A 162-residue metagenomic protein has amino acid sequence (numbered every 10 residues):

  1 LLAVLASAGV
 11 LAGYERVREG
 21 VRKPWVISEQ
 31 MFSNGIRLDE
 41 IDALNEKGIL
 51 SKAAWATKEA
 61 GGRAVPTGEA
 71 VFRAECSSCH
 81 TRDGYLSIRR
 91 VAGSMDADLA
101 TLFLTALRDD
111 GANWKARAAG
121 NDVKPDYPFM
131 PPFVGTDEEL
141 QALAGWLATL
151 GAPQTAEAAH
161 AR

Functional and structural regions predicted by a protein language model:
L1, E59-A64, I88-A92: Extended, compositionally biased non-globular segments
L1-E19: Internal/C-terminal transmembrane anchor helices
G9, G35, G48, G120 (+1 more regions): Short, flexible coil/linker elements and helix-boundary hinge sites characteristic of intrinsically disordered
R16-G35: Alpha-helical transmembrane signal-anchor/signal-peptide segments
V26-S28, A148, A156-A161: Intrinsically disordered, low-complexity segments enriched in small/polar and acidic residues
D39-V71, A156-R162: Electrostatic cytochrome c docking/interface patches
A70-A74, S78, L86-Q154: Extracytoplasmic electron-transfer domains, predominantly the class I c-type cytochrome c fold
T81: Short Cys/His-rich local motifs and their 1-3 flanking residues in nucleic-acid-associated proteins and small
